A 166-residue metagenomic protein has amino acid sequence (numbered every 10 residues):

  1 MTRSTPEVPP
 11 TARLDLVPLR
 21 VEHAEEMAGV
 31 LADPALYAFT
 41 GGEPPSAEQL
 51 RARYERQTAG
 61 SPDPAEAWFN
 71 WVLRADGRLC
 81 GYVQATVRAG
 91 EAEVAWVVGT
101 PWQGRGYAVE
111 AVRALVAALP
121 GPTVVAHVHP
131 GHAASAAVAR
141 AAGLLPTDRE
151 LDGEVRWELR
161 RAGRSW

Functional and structural regions predicted by a protein language model:
M1-P101, A118, P122, H127 (+2 more regions): GNAT-family acyltransferases
W96, G104-A118, A133-A142: Conserved acetyl-CoA-binding loop-helix of GNAT-fold acetyltransferases
